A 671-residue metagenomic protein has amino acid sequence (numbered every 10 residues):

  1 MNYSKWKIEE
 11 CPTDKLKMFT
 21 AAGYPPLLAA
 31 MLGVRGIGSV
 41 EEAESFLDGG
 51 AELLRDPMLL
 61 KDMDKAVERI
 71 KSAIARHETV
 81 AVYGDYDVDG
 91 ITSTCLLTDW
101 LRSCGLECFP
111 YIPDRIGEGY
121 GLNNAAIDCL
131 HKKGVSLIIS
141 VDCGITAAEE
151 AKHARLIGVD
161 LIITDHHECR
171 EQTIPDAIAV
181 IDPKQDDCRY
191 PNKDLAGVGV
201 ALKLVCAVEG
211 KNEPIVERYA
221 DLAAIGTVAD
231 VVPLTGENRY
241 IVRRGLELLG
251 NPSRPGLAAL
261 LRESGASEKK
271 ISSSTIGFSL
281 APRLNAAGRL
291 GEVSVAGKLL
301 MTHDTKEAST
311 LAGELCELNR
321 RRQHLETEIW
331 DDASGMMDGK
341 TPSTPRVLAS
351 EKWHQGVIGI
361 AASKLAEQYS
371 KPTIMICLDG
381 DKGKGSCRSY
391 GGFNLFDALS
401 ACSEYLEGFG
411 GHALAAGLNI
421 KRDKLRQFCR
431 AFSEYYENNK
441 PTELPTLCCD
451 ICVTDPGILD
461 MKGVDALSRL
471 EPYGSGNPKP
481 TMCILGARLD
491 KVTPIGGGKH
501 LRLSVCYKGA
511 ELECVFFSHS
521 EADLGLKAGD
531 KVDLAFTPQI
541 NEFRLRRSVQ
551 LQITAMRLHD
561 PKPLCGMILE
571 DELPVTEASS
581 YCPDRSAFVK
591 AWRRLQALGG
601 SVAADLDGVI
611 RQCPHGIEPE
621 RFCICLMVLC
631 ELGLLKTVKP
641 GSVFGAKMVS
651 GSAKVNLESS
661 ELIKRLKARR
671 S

Functional and structural regions predicted by a protein language model:
N2-Y3, E9-L137, I157-G158, D176 (+2 more regions): Hydrophobic helix-and-loop "lid/oligomerization" segment in the mid-to-C-terminal part of catalytic domains
T92, E149-A151, T173, I358 (+1 more regions): Short glycine-/acidic-enriched loop or helix-start segments at secondary-structure transitions that form or flank
L97, R102, R239-P282, A286-S334 (+3 more regions): Acidic, two-metal ion nucleic-acid-processing modules in DNA metabolism proteins
D114, D182-K184, C377, R557: Residues at the C-termini of beta-strands that transition into short coil/loop
D128-V198, L202-G210, P214, R218 (+1 more regions): Active-site cavity-forming subdomains of large catalytic enzyme subunits
D142-T146, W353, V357, F536: Short, glycine/acidic-rich beta->alpha junctions
H166-H167, H354, H412, H500: Histidine-centered active-site/metal-ligand motif
G199, G359, S363, L534: Short alpha-helical basic/polar micro-motif
